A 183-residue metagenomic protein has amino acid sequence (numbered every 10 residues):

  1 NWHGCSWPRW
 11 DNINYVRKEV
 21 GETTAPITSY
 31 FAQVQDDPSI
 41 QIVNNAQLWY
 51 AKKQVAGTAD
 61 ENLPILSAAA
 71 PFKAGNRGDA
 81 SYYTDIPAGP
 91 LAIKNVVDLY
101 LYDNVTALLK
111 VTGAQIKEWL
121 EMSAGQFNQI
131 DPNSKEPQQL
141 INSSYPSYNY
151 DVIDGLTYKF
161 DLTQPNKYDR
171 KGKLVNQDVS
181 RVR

Functional and structural regions predicted by a protein language model:
N1-E22: Binuclear metal-dependent phosphoesterase catalytic core
N1-H3, W10, S29-A32, P38 (+1 more regions): Functional cores that coordinate and move charged inorganic groups
R17-D36: Glycine-rich phosphate/diphosphate-binding loops and the adjacent beta-loop-alpha structural elements that coordinate
D37, Q41-R183: Feature captures C-terminal
